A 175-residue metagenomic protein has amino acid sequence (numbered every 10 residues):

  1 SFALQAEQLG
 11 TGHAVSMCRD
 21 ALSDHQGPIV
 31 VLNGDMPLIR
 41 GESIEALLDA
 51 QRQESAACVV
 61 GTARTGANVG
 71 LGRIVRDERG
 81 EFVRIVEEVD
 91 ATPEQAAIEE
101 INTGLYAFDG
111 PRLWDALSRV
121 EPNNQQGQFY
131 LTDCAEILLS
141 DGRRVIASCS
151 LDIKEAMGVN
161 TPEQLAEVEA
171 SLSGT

Functional and structural regions predicted by a protein language model:
S1, G174-T175: Proteins with a high burden of low-complexity, intrinsically disordered sequence enriched in S/T/G/P/A and R, requiring
F2-E81, T103, A107-G110, D115-E121: Conserved beta-loop-beta/alpha segment of the NTase-like Rossmann-fold superfamily that binds/positions NTPs
G10, G66, M157-E163: Glycosyltransferase donor-binding loop in the core domain
V83-K154, N160-G174: Catalytic-core segments of class I nucleotidyltransferases/pyrophosphorylases that form NMP-activated intermediates
